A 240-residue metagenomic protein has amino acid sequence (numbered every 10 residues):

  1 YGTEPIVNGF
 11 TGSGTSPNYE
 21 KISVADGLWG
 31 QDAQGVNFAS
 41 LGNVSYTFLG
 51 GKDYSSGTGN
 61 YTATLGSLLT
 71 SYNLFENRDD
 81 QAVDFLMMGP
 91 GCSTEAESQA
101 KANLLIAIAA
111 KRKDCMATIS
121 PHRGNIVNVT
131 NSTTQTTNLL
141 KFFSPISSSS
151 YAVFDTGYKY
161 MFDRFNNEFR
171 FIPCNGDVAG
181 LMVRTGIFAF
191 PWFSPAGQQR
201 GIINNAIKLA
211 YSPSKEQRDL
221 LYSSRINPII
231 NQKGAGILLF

Functional and structural regions predicted by a protein language model:
Y1-F240: A glycine- and small-residue-enriched flexible loop/hinge signal that marks low-structured segments
